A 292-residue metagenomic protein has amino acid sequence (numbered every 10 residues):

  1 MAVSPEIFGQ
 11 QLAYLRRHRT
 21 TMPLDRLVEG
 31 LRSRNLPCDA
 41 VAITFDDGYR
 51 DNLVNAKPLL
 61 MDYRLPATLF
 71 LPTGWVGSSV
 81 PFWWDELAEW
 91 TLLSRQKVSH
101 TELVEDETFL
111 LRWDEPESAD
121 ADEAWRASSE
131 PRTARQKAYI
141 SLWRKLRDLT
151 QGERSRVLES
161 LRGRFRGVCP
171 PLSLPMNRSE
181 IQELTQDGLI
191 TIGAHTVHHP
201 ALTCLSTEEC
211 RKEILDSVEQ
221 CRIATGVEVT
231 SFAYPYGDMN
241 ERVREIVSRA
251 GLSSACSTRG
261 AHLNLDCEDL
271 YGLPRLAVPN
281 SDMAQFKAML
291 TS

Functional and structural regions predicted by a protein language model:
M1-T44, D51, F82-T91, R112 (+3 more regions): C-terminal active-site subregion of NodB/CE4 polysaccharide deacetylases
Q10, D51, N55, M176-S179: Short, well-structured alpha-helical interface segments that form or flank functional binding sites
C38, M61-D238, L270-L273: Metal-dependent polysaccharide deacetylase catalytic core of the NodB/CE4 family, i.e., the active-site-bearing domain
A40-A56, M61-D62, P66: Glycine-rich active-site/cofactor-binding loop and its immediate structural neighborhood
N55-L59, E180, R242-I246: A short acidic, amphipathic alpha-helical/loop segment
